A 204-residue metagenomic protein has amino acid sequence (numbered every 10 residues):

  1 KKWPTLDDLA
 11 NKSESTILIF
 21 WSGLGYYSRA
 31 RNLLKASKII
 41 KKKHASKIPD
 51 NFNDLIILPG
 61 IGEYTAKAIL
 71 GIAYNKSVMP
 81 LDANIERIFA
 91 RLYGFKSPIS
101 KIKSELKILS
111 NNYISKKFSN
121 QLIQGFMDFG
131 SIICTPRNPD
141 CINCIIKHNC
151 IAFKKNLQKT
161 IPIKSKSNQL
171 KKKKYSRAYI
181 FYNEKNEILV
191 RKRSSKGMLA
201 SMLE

Functional and structural regions predicted by a protein language model:
K1-I142, I146-L157: Catalytic cores of DNA base-excision repair glycosylases
S131-E204: Intrinsically disordered, low-complexity, charged terminal extensions of DNA damage-control enzymes
